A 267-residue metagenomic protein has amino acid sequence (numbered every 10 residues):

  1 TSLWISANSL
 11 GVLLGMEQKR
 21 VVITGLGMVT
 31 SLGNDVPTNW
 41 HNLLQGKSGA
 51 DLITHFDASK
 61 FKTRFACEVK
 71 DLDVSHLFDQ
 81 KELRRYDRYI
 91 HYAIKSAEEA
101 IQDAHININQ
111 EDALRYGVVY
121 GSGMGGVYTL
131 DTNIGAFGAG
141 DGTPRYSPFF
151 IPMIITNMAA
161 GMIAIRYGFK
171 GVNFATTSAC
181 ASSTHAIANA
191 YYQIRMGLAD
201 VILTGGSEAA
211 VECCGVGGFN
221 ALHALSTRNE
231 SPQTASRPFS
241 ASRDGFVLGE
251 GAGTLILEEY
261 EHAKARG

Functional and structural regions predicted by a protein language model:
L13-E82, E261-G267: ACP-dependent fatty acid/polyketide chain-elongation machinery
E17-Q18, N34, Q45-I53, L83 (+2 more regions): Acyl-thioester C-C bond-transforming condensing/cleaving domain
V22, A93, G117-G121: Short, conserved beta-strand segments within well-ordered enzyme catalytic domains that often line or immediately flank
P37, H91-E98, T184, A188: A broad detector of short, well-ordered amphipathic alpha-helices that serve as recognition/interaction surfaces
S75-Q110: Glycine-rich, N-terminal phosphate-binding loop and its surrounding beta-alpha-beta segment
